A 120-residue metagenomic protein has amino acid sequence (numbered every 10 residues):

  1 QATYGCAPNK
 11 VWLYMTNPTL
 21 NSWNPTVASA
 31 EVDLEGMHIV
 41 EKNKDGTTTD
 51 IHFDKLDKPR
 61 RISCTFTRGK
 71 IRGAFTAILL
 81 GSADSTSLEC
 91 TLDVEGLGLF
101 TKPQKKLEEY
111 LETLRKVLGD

Functional and structural regions predicted by a protein language model:
Q1-E31: Hydrophobic ligand-binding cavity/cleft-lining segments
Q1-G5, H52, I78: Generic structural detector for well-ordered beta-strands
N9, R60, T86: Glycine-centered loop/turn positions within well-structured domains that cap or flank conserved ligand/cofactor-binding
L13-L20, K58, E108-E112, K116-G119: Short, intrinsically disordered, mixed-charge
T19-K70, A74: Glycine-rich portal/gate segments that line the openings of hydrophobic small-molecule binding cavities
S63-D120: Beta-strand/loop substructures that line and gate deep hydrophobic ligand-binding cavities in soluble
